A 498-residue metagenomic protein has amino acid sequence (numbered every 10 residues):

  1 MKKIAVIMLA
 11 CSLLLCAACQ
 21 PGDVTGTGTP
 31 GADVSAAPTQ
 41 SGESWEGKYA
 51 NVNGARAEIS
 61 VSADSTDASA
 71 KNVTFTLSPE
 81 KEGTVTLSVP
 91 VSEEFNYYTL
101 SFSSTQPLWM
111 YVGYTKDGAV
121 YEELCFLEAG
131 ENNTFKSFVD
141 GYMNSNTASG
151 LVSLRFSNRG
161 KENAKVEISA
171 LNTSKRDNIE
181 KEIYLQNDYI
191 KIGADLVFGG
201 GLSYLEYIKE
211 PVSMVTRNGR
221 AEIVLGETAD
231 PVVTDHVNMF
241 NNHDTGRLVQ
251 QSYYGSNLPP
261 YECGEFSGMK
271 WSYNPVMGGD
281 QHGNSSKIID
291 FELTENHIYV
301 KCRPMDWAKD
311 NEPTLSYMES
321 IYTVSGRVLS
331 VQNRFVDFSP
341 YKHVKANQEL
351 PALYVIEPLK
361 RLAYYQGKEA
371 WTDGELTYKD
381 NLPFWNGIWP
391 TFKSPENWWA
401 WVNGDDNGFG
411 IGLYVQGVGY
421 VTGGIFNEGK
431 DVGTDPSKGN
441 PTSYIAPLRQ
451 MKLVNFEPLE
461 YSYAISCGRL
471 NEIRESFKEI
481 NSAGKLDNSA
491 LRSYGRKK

Functional and structural regions predicted by a protein language model:
L15-A18: C-terminal motif of bacterial Sec signal peptides marking the signal peptidase cleavage site
Q20-G26: Bacterial lipoprotein signal-peptidase II cleavage site
V34-E80: Glycan-recognition and processing domains
S65, F75-M143: Extracellular ligand-binding interfaces
K136-L171: Extracellular beta-strand ligand-recognition surfaces/modules
N178-G199, Y207-E210, F392-K498: Beta-strand-rich recognition/accessory modules
V197-G199, L205-I208, S316, S325-A370: Acidic (Asp/Glu-rich), glycine- and aromatic
V237-F240, D244-G326, P340-K342: Extended, loop-rich substrate-binding clefts of extracytoplasmic carbohydrate-active enzymes
